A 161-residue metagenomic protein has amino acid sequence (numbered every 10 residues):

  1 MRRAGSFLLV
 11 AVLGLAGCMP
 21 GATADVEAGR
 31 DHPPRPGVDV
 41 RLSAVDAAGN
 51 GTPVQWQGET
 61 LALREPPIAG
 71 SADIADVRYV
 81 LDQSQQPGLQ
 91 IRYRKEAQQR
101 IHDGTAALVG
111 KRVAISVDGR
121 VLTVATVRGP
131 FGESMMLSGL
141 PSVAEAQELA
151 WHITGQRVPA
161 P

Functional and structural regions predicted by a protein language model:
M1-A16: Sec-dependent bacterial lipoprotein signal peptides
C18-P161: Structural signature of multi-pass, alpha-helical inner-membrane proteins
